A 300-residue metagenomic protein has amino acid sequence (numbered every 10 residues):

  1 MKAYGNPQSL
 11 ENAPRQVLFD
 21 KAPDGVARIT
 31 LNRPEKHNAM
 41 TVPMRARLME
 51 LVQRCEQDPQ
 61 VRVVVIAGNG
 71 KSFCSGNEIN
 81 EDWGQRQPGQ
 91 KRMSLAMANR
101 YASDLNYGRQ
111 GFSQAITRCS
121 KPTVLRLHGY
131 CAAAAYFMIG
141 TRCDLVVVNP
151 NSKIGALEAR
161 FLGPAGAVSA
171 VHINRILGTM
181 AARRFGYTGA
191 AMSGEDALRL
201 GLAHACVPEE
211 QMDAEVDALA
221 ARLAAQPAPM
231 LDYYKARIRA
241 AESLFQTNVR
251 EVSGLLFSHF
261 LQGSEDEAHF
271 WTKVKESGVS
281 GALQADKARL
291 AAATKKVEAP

Functional and structural regions predicted by a protein language model:
M1-D24, Q85, S193-G194, A214 (+2 more regions): C-terminal alpha-helix plus adjacent terminal tail
M1-N69, A299-P300: Conserved CoA-thioester-binding segment of acyl-CoA-metabolizing enzymes
P43-R47, G108, A115, E215: Charged catalytic carboxylate motif
G68-G111, C131, F161-L162: Glycine- (often His-adjacent) and acidic-residue-rich active-site loop that binds/positions the CoA thioester
G108-F112, S169-H172, A181, Y233 (+2 more regions): Hydrophobic alpha-helical segments typical of transmembrane helices and their membrane-interface/capping positions
Q114-A228: Crotonase-fold acyl-CoA enzyme core
